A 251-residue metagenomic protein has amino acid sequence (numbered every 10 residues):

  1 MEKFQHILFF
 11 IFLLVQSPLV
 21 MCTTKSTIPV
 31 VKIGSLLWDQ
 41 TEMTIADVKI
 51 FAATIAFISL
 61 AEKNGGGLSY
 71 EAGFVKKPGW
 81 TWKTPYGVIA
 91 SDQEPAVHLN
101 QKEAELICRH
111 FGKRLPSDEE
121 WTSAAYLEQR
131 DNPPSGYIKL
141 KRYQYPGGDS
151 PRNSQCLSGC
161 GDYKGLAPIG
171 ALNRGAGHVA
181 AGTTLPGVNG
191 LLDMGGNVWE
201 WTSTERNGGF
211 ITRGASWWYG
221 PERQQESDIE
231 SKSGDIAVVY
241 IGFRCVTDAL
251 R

Functional and structural regions predicted by a protein language model:
E2-I7, I11-E119, A124-E128, I229-R251: Extended beta-strand/loop cores of jelly-roll/beta-sandwich
K76-V97, Q101-E230: Functional-site microenvironments in short loops/helix caps that host divalent-cation chemistry
